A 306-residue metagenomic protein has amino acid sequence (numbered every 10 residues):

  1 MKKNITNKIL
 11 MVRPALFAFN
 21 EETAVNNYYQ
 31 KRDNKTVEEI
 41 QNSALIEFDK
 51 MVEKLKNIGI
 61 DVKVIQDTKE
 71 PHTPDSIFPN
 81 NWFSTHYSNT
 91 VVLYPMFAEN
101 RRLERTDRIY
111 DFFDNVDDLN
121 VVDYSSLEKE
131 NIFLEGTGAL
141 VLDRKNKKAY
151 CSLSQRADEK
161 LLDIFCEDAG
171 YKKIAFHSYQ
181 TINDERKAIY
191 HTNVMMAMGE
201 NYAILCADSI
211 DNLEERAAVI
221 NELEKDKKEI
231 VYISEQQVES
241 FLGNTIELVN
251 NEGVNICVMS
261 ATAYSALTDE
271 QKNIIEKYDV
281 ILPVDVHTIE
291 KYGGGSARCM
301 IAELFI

Functional and structural regions predicted by a protein language model:
M1-I306: The feature marks the mature, well-folded catalytic cores of soluble enzymes
